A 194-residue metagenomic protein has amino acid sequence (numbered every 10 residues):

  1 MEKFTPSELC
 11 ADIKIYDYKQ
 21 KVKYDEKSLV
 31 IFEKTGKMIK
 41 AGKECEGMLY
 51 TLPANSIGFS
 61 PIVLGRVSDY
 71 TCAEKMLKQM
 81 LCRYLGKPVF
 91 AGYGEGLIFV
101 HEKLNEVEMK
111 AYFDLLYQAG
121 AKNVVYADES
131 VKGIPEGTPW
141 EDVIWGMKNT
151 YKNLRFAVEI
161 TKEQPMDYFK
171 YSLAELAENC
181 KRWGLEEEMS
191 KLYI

Functional and structural regions predicted by a protein language model:
M1-D25, F32-K37, C45-I144, T150-I194: Nucleotide/phosphate-binding catalytic cleft detector across ATP-hydrolyzing and phosphate-transferring enzymes
